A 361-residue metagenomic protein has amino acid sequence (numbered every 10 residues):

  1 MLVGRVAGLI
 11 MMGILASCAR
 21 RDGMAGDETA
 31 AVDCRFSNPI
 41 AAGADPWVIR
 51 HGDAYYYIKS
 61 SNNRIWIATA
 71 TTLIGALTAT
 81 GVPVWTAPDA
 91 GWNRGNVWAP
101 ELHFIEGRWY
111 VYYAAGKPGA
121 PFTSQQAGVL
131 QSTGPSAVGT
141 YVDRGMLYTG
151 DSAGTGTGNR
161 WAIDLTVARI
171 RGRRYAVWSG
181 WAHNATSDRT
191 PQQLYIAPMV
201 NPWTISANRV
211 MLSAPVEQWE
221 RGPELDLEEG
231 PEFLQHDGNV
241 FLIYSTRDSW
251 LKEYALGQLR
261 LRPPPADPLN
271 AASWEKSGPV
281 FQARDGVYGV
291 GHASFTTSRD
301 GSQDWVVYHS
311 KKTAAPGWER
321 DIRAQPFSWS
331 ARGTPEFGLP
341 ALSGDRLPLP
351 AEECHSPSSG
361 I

Functional and structural regions predicted by a protein language model:
M1-A7: Bacterial N-terminal signal peptides that target proteins for export
I10-M11, G23: Residue-level detector of intrinsically disordered terminal segments
M11-S17: Hydrophobic h-region of N-terminal signal peptides that target proteins for export in Gram-negative bacteria
S17-I361: Carbohydrate-active catalytic/glycan-binding domains of CAZyme proteins, especially the secreted or lumenal ectodomains
